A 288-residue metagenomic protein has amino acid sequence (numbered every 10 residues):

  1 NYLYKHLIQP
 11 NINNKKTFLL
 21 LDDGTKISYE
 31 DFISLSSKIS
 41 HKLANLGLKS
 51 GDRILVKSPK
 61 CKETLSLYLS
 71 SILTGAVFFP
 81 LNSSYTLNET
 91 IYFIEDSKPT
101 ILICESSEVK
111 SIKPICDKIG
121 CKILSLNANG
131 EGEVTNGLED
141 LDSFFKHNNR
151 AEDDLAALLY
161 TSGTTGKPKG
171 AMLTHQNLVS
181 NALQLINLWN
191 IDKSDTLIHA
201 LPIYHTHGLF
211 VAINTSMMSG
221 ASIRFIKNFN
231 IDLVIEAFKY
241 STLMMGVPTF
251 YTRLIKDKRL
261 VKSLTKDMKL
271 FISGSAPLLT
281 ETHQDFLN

Functional and structural regions predicted by a protein language model:
N1-L46, S50, T74, K146: N-lobe entry segment of adenylate-forming
T25, H41-Y85: Conserved AMP-binding/adenylate-forming
S28-E30, A156-L183: Conserved AMP-binding A3 loop
N45-L46, L73-L138, F145-N149: Structural core segment of the AMP-binding/adenylate-forming
S58, F79-E95, S106-E108, A221-Y240: ATP-dependent adenylate-forming carboxylate-activation enzymes
P59, C104-S111, L201, F229-N230 (+1 more regions): Adenylate-forming
L141-Y160, K167, N190-T196: Conserved pre-ATP/AMP-binding loop-to-beta segment of ANL
V179-T196, Y204-L243, D257-R259: Conserved AMP-binding/adenylation subdomain of ANL enzymes
